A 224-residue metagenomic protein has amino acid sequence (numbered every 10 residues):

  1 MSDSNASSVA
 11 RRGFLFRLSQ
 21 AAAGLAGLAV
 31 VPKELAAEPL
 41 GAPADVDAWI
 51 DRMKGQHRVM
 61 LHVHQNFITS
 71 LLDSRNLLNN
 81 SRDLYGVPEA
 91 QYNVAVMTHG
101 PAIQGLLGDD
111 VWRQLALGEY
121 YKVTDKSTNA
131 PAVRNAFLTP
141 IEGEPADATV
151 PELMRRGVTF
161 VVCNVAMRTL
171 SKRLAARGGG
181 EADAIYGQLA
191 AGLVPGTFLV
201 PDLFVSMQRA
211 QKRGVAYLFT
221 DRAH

Functional and structural regions predicted by a protein language model:
M1-A10: N-terminal secretory signal peptides
A29-H57: C-terminal segment of N-terminal export signals and the immediately downstream linker at the start of the mature
Q56-R58, A90-V94, R155-T159, V215-A216: Loop/turn elements at helix/coil->beta-strand transitions in domains of secreted/extracellular proteins
Q65-T69, G100-G105, F160, V165-L170 (+2 more regions): Solvent-exposed loop/turn segments at secondary-structure junctions within structured extracellular/periplasmic domains
S70-V87: Histidine-anchored nucleotide/phosphate-binding helix
V87-V111: Acidic helix-start/capping segments at beta-turn-to-alpha-helix junctions
A116-T139: A glycine-rich helix N-cap at a beta->alpha junction
A175-H224: Glycine-rich, aromatic-bearing surface loops/beta-hairpins
